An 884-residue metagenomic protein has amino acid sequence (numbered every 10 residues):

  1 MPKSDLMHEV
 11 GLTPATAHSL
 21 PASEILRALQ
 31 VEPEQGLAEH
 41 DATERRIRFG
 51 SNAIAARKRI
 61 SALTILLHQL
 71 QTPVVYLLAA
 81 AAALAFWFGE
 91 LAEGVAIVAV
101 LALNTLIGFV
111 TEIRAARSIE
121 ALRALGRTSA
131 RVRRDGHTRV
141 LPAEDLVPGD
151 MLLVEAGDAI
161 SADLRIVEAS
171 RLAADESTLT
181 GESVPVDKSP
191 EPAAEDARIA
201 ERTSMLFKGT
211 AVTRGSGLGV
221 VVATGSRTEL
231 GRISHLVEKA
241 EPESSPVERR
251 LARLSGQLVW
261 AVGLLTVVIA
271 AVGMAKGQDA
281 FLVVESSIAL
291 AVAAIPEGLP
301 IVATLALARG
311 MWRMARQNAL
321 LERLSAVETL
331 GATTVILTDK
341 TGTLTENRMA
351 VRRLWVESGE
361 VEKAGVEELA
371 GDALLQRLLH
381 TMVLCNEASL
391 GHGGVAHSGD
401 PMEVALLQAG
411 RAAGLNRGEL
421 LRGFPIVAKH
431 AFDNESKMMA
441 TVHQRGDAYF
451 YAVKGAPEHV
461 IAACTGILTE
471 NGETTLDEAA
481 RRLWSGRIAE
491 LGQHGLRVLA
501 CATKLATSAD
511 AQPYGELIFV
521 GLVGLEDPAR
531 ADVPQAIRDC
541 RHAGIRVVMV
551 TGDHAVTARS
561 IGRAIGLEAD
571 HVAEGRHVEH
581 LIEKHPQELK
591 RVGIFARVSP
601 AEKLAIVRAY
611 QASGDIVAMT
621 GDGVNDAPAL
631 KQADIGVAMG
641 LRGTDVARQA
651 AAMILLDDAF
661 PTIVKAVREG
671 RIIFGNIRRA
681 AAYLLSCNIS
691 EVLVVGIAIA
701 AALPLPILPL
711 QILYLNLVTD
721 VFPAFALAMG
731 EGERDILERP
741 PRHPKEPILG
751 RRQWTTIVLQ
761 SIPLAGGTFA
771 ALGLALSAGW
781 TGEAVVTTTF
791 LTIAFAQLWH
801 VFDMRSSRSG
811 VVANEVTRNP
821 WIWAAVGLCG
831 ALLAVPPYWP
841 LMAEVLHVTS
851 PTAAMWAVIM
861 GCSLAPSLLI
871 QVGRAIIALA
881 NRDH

Functional and structural regions predicted by a protein language model:
M1-E738, I748-L749, I762, S807-H884: Conserved cytosolic headpiece of P-type ATPases
L77, A92, T781-T788: Membrane-interface starts of transmembrane alpha-helices
V361-E367, A771-A778: Short amphipathic alpha-helical segments and their helix-coil junctions
L378, V758, L791-A794: Amphipathic alpha-helix face/heptad-repeat signature
I699-L708, L772-V785: Helix-coil boundary and interhelical linker segments in multi-pass alpha-helical membrane proteins
T719, P763-L764, T787-V801: Generic alpha-helical transmembrane segments
H743-I762, E783-T788: Membrane-water interface at loop-to-transmembrane-helix junctions
L764-A765, A770: Pore-domain transmembrane helices of cation channels
